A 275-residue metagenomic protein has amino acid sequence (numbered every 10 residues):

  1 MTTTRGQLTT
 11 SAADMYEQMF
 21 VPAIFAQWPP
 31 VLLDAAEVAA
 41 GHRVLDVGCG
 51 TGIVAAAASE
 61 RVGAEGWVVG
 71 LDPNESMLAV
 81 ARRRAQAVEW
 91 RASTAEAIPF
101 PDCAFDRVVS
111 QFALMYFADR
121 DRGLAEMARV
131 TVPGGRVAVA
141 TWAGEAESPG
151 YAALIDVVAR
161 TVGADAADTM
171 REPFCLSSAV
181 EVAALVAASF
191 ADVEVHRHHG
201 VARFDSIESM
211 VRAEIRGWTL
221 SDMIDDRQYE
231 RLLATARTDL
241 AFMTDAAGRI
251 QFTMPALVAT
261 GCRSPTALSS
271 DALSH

Functional and structural regions predicted by a protein language model:
R5, S11-A13, T51-I53, M170-H275: Conserved Class I S-adenosyl-L-methionine
T10-A23: Class I SAM-dependent methyltransferase Rossmann-like catalytic core, especially the SAM/SAH-binding loop
A23-H42, A57: Conserved alpha-helix/loop element of class I SAM-dependent methyltransferases that forms part of the SAM/SAH-binding
R43-I98, R122: Class I SAM-dependent methyltransferase SAM/SAH-binding core
E96-V108: A short acidic, Gly/Pro-enriched loop at the edge of an enzyme's catalytic core that lines a small-molecule cofactor
D106-D121, A143: A short SAM/SAH-binding and catalytic strip from SAM-dependent methyltransferases
D121-R122, A128-D205, S221: Conserved catalytic/acceptor-binding region of the Class I
